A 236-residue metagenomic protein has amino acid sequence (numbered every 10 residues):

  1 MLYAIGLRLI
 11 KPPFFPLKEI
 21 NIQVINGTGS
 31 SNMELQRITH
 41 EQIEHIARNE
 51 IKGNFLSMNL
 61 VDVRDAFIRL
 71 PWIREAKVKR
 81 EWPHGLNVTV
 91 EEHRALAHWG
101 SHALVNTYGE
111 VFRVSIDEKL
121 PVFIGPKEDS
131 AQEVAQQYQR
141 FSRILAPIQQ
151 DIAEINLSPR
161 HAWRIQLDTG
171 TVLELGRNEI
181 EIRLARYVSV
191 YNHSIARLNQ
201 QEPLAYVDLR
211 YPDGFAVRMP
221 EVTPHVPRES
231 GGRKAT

Functional and structural regions predicted by a protein language model:
M1-N54, M58-R69, E75-T236: Charged, solvent-exposed interaction patches on well-folded alpha/beta domains that mediate macromolecular contacts
